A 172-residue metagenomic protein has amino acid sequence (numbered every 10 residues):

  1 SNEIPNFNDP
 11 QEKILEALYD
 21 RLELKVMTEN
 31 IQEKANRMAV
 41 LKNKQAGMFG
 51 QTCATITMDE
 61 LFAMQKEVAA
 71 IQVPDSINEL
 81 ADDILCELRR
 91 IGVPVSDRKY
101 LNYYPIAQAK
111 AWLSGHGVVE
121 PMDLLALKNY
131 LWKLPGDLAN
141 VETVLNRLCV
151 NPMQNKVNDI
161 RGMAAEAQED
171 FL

Functional and structural regions predicted by a protein language model:
S1-A54: Canonical AAA+ ATPase core
E16-D20, A35-K42, D59-F62, E79-C86 (+5 more regions): Solvent-exposed alpha-helical segments within well-ordered globular domains of core cellular machineries
K25-E29, S96, E120: Short hydrophobic alpha-helical runs that function as membrane-insertion/retention elements
N43-G47, V68, I84-L88, L131 (+1 more regions): Alpha-helix boundary/capping residues
G50-A111: Conserved AAA+ ATPase small/helical "lid" subdomain
R90, W112-L172: C-terminal engagement/docking regions of AAA+ P-loop ATPases
